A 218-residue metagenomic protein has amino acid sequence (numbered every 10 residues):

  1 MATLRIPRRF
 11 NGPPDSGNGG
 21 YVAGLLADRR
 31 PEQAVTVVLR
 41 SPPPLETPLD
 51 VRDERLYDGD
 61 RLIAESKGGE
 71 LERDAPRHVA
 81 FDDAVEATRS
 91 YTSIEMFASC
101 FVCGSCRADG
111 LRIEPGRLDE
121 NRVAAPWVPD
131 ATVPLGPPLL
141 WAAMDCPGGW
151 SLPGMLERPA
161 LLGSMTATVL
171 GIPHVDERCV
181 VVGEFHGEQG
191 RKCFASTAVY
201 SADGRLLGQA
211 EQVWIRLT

Functional and structural regions predicted by a protein language model:
M1-N11: Short, hydrophobic/aliphatic alpha-helical segments
M1-T3, A34, D119-A124, S164 (+2 more regions): Intrinsic-disorder/low-complexity, polar/charged segments enriched in Ser/Thr/Lys/Arg/Asp/Glu/Gln
M1-T3, E54-P134: Non-catalytic linker/capping segments at the edges of enzyme domains
F10, P14, V22-R52, D145-V181 (+1 more regions): Hydrophobic beta-strand-centered segment that forms part of the acyl-chain substrate-binding groove
T36, E54-Y57, F194-A198: Residue-level detector of beta-strand face positions
G110-L170: A mid-sequence, solvent-exposed acidic-amphipathic segment
T166-T218: Accessory, usually C-terminal, subdomains that scaffold auxiliary metal cofactors
